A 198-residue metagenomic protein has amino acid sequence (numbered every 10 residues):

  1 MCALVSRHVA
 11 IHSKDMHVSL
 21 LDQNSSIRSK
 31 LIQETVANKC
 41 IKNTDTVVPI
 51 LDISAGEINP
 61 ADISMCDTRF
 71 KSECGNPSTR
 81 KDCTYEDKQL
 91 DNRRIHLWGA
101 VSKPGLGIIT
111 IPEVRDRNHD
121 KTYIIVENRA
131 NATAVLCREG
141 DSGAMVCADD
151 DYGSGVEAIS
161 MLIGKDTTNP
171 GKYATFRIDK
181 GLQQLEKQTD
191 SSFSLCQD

Functional and structural regions predicted by a protein language model:
M1-E139, C147-D150, I163, T175-L182 (+1 more regions): Serine endopeptidase catalytic core focused on the charge-relay Asp
D151, D166-N169: Active-site signature of cysteine proteases
V156-G164: Catalytic Cys-His active-site segments of thiol-dependent hydrolases/isopeptidases
T168-F176: A short, polar/charged loop-to-alpha-helix boundary motif
Q183-D198: C-terminal helix/juxtamembrane-tail motif
